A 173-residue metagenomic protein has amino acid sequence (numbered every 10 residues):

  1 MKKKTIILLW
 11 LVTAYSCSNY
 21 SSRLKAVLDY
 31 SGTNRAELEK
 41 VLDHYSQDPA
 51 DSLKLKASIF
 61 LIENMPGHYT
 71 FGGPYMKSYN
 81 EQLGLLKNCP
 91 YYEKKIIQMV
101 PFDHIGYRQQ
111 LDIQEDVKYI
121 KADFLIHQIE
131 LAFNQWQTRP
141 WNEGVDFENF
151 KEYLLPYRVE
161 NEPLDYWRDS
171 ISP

Functional and structural regions predicted by a protein language model:
M1-L24: Bacterial Sec-dependent N-terminal signal peptides
C17-P173: N-terminal accessory/pre-domain segments preceding catalytic cores
